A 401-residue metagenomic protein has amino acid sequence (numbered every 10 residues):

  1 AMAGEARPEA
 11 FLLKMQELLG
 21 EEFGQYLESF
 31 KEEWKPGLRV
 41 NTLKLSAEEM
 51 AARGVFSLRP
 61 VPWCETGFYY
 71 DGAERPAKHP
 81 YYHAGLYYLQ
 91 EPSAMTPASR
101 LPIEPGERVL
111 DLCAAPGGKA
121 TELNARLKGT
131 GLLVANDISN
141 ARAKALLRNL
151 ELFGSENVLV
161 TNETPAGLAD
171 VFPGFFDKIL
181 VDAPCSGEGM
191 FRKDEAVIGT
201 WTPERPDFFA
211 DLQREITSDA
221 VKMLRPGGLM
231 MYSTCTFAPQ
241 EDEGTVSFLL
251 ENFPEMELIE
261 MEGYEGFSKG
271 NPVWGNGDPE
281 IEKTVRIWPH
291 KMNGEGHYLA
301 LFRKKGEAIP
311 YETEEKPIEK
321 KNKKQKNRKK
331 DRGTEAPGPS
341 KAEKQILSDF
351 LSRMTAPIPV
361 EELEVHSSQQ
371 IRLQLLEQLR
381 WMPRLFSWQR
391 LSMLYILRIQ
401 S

Functional and structural regions predicted by a protein language model:
M2-A51, K305-S401: Polybasic, low-complexity RNA-engagement segments
E104, A169-L180: A short acidic, Gly/Pro-enriched loop at the edge of an enzyme's catalytic core that lines a small-molecule cofactor
G106-C113: Conserved class I S-adenosyl-L-methionine
P116-G129: Conserved SAM-binding loop of SAM-dependent methyltransferases across substrates and taxa, primarily the Class I
K128, L224-P226: Helix-to-beta-strand junctions that scaffold the AdoMet/dcAdoMet cofactor pocket in Class I SAM-dependent enzymes
I138-P173: S-adenosyl-L-methionine
A141, D177-D219, C235-D242: Mobile active-site "lid"/loop adjacent to the S-adenosyl-L-methionine
F176, L229-Y232, F237-Q369: Class I S-adenosyl-L-methionine
